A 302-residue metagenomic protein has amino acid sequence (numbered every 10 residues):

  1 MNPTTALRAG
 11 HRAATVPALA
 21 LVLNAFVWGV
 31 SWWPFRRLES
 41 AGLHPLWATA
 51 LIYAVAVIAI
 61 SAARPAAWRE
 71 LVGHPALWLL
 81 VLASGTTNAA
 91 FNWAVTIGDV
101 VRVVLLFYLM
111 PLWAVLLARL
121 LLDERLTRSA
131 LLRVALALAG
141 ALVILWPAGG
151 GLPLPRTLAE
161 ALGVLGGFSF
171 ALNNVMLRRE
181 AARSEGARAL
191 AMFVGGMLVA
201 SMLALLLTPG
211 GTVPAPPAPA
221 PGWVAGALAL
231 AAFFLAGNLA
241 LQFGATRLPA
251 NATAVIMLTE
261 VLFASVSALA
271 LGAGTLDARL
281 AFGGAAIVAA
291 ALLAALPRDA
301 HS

Functional and structural regions predicted by a protein language model:
M1-W47, A90, A135, A139-L142 (+1 more regions): Glycine-/small-residue-enriched transmembrane alpha-helix faces in small-molecule transporters and effluxers
V16-L19, P45-A62, R133-L136, L158-A161 (+2 more regions): Hydrophobic alpha-helical transmembrane segments of multi-pass integral membrane proteins, especially transporters
V16-N24, A67-A90, V134, T157-G166 (+2 more regions): Loop-to-transmembrane-helix transition segments
V16-P17, L21, V27, S40-T86 (+4 more regions): Transmembrane alpha-helices of multi-pass small-molecule transport proteins
V30, A67-R102, F107, V143-I144 (+1 more regions): Specific transmembrane alpha-helical segments of multi-pass solute transporters/efflux pumps, especially DMT/EamA
I60, S129-A148, R279-R298: Hydrophobic transmembrane alpha-helices of multi-pass small-molecule transport proteins
R64-P65, M110-L132, L262-A281: C-terminal transmembrane-helix exit sites in multi-pass transporters
L105-L109, L177-G196, L235-A270: Helix-helix packing/entry segments at the starts of transmembrane helices
